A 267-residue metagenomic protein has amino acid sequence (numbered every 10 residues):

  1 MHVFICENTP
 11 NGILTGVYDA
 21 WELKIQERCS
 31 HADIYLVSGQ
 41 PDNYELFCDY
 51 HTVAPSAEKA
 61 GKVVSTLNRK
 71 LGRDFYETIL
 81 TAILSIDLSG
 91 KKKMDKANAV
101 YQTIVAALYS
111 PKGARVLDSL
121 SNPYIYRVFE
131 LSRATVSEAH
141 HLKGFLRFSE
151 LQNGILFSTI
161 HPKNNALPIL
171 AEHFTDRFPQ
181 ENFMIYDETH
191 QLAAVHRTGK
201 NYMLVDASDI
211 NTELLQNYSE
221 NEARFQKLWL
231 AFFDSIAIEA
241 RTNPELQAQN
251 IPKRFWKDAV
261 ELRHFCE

Functional and structural regions predicted by a protein language model:
M1-E58: N-terminal ordered "arm"
V3, L14, D33-S38, A57-K59 (+1 more regions): Extended, charged helical/alpha-beta scaffold domains that provide interaction surfaces
